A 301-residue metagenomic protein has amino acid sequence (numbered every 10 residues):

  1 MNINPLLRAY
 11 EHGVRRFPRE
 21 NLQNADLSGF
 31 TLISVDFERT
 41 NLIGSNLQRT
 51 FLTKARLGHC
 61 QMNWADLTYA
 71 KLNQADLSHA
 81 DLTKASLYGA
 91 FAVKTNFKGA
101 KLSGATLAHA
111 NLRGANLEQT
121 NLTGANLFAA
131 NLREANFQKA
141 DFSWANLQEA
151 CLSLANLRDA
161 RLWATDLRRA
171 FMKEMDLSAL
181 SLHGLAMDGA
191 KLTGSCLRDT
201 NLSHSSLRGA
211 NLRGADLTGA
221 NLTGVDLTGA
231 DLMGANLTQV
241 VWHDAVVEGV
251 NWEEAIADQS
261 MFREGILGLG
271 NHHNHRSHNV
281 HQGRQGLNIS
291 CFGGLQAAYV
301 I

Functional and structural regions predicted by a protein language model:
N2-I301: Tandem repeat scaffolds
